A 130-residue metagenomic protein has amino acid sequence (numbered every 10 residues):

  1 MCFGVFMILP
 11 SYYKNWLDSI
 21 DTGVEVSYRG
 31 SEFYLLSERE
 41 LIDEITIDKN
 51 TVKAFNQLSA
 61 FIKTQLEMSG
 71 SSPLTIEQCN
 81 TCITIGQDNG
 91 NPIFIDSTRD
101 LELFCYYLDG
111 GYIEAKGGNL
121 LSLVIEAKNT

Functional and structural regions predicted by a protein language model:
M1-N91: A surface-exposed partner-binding patch
P10, S37, D96, K116-L120: Helix N-cap / beta->alpha transition motif
C79, T98-L101: A short, compositionally biased
Q87, D96-T98: Active-site beta-strand termini and strand-to-loop segments that position acidic
P92, D100-E114: Short, compact, well-ordered microdomains
Y112-T130: Compact, glycine/acidic-enriched structural inserts
